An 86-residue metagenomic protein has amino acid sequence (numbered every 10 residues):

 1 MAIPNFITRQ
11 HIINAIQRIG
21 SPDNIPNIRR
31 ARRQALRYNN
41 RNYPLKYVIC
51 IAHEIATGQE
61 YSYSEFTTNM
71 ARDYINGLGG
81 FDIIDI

Functional and structural regions predicted by a protein language model:
M1-I86: Terminal leader/tail segments of proteins
